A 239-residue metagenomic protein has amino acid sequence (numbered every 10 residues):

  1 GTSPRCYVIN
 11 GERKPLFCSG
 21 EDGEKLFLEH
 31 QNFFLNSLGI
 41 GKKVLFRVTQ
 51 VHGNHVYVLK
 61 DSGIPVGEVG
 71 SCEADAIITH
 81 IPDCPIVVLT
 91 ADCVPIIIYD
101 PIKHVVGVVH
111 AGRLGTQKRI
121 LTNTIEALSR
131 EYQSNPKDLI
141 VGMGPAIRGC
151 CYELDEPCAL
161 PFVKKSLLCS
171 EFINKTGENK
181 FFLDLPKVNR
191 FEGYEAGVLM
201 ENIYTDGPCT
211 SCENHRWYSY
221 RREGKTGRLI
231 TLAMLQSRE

Functional and structural regions predicted by a protein language model:
G1-E239: Active-site microenvironment for binding and transforming phosphate-containing groups
